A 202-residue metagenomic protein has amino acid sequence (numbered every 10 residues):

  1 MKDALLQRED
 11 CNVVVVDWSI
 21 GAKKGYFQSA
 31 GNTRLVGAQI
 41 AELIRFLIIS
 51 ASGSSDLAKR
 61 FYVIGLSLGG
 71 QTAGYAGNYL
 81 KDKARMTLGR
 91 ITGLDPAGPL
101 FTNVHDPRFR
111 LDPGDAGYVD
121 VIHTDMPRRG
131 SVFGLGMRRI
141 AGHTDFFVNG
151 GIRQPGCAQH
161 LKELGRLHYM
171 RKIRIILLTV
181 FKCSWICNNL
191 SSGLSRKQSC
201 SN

Functional and structural regions predicted by a protein language model:
M1: The serine-hydrolase catalytic nucleophile loop
L6, C11-V16, I20, K24-F181 (+1 more regions): Serine-dependent carboxylesterase/thioesterase catalytic core of lipase-like alpha/beta-hydrolase/SGNH enzymes
S184-C187: C-terminal transmembrane module of eukaryotic multi-pass membrane proteins
S199: Active-site and glycan-interaction determinants of carbohydrate-active enzymes
